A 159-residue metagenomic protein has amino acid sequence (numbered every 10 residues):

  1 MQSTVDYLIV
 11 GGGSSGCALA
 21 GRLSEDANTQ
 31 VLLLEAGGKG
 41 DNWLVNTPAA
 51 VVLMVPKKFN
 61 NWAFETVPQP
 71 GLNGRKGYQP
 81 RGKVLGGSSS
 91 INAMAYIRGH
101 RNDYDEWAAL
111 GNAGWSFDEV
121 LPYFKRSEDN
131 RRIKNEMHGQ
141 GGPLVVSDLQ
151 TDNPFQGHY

Functional and structural regions predicted by a protein language model:
M1-Y159: N-terminal redox-cofactor-binding region of secreted/periplasmic oxidoreductases
